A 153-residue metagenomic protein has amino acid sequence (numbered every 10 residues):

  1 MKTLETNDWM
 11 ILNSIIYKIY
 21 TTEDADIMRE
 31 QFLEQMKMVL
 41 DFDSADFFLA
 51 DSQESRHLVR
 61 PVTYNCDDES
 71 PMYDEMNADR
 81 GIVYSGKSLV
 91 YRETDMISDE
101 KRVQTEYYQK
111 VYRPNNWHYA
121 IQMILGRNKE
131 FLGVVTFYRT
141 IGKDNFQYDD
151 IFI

Functional and structural regions predicted by a protein language model:
L4, S14-E23, I27-D144, Y148: Regulatory input/activation interfaces that engage signals or partners
N7-M10: N-terminal intrinsically disordered, low-complexity, charged/polar
